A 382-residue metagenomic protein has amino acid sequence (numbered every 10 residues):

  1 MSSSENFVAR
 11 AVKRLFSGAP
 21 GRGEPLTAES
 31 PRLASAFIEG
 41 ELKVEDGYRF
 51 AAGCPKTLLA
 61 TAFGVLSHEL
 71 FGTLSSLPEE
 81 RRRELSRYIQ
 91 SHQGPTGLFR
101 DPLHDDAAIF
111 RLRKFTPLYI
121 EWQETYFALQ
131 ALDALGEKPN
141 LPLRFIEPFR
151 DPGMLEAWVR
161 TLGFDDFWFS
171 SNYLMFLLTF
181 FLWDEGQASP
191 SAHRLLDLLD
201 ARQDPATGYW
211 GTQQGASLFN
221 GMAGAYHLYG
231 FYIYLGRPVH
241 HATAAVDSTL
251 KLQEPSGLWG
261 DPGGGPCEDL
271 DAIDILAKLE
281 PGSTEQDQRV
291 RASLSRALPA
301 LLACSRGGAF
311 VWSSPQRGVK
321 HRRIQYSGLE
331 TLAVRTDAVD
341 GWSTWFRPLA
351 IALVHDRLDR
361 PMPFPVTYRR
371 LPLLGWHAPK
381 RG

Functional and structural regions predicted by a protein language model:
S2-S91, A107-W168, Y173, L177 (+5 more regions): Terminal, non-catalytic domain-edge segments
Y48, F99, W210, W259: Short clusters of hydrophobic/aromatic residues that line enzyme substrate/ligand-binding pockets
Q90, G94, R160, D197-D204 (+3 more regions): HEAT/HEAT-like alpha-solenoid repeats
D101-L103: Ordered alpha/beta subdomains of enzyme catalytic regions
D165-Y229: Loop-centered beta-sheet repeat module
Q214-L218, Y234-V239, G257-P266: Short, surface-exposed loop/turn motifs that are enriched in glycine and acidic residues and include a nearby proline
